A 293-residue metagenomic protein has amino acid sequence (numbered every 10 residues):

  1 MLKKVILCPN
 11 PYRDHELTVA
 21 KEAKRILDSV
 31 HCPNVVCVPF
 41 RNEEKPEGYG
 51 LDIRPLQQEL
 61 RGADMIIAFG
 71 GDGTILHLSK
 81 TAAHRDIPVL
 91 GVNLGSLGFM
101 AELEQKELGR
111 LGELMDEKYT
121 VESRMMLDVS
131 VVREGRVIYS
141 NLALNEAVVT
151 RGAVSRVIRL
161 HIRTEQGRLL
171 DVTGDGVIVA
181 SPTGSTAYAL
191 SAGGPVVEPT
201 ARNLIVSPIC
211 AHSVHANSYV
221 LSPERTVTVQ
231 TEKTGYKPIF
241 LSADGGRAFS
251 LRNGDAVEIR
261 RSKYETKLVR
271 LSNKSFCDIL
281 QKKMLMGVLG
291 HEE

Functional and structural regions predicted by a protein language model:
M1-M65, Q105-E122, V131-N141: ATP/NTP phosphate-donor binding region
L7, A68, V179: Redox-cofactor binding/interface segments in oxidoreductases and associated redox assembly factors
Y12, D72-T74, L97, T183-S185: Short glycine-rich anion-binding loops that position phosphate/pyrophosphate groups of nucleotides and phosphorylated
E16, G73-L78, T186-S191: Short glycine/serine/threonine-rich phosphate/pyrophosphate-binding segments that cradle anionic phosphate groups
R85-L103: Short, acidic/small-residue loops that bind anionic groups at enzyme active sites
L97-D175: Catalytic core of DAGKc-family lipid kinases
V149, E165-R168, A216-E293: ATP/nucleoside-binding phosphotransfer catalytic cores, i.e., glycine-rich phosphate-binding loops
L170-D175, V179-H215: Gly/Ser/Thr-rich active-site loops/lids in small-molecule metabolic enzymes that frequently grip phosphoryl groups
